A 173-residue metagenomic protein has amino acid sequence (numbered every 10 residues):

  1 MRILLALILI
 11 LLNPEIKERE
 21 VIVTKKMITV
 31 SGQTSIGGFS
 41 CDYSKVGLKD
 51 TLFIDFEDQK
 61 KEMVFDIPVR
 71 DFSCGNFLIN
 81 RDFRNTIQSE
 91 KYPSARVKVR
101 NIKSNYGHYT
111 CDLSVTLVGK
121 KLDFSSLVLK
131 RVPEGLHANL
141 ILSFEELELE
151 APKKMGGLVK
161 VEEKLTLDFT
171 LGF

Functional and structural regions predicted by a protein language model:
M1-L4, L158: Structural motif marking the loop-to-transmembrane transition
I3-L12: Sec-dependent N-terminal signal peptides
P14-F173: Low-complexity, acidic/polar, glycine-enriched regions of mature
